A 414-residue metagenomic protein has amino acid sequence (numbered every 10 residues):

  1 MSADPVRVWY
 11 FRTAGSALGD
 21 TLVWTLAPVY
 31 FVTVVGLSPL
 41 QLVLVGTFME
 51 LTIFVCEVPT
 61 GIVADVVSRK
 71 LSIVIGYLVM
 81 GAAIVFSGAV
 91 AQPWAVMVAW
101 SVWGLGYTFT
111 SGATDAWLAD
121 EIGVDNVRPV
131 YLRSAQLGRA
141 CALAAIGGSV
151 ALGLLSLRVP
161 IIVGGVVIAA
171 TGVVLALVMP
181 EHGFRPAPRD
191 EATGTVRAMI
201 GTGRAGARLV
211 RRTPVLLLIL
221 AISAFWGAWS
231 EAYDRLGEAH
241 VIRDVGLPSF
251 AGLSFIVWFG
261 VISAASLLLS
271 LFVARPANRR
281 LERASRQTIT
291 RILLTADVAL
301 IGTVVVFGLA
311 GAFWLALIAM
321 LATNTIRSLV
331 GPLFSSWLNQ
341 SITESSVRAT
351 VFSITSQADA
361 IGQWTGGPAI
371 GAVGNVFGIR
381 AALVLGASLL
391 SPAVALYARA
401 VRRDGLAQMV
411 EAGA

Functional and structural regions predicted by a protein language model:
M1-A3, P180-L220: Juxtamembrane intracellular "pre-TM" segments in multi-pass secondary transporters
M1-F54, V215-S263: Helix-loop boundary and gating motifs at the non-cytosolic
T52-V55, W258-E282: Transmembrane alpha-helices of Major Facilitator/SLC transporters
I53-A91: Conserved MFS/SLC helix-loop-helix module at the cytosolic interface between two early adjacent transmembrane helices
I73, T290-L293: Primarily marks hydrophobic transmembrane alpha-helices of the MFS/SLC 12-helix fold
L78-Q92, D297-G311: C-terminal ends and interior cores of transmembrane alpha-helices in multi-pass membrane transporters/permeases
W100-R139: Cytoplasmic helix-loop-helix junction between adjacent transmembrane helices in 12-TM secondary transporters
G164, A169-A192, R399-V410: Helix-loop junctions on the cytosolic side of multi-pass membrane transporters, especially the intracellular loop
